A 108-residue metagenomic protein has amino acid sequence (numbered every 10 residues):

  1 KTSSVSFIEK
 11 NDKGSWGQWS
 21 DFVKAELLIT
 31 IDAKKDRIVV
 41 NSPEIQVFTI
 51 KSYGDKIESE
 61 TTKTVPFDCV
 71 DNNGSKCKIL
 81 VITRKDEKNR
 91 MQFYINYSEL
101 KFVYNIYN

Functional and structural regions predicted by a protein language model:
K1, S15-G17, I57-C69, Y104-I106: Flexible, processing/modification-adjacent segments and terminal tails in exported/periplasmic/extracellular proteins
K1-I45: N-terminal secretory signal peptides
D21-K24, I31, E60-T62, G74 (+1 more regions): Short solvent-exposed loop/turn micro-motifs enriched in small/polar/acidic residues
F22-E26, I45-F48, K76, E99-K101: Short, mixed charged/polar active-site loops that provide acid/base catalysis or chelate metal/phosphate cofactors
V23, N41-E44, F48, S59 (+2 more regions): Mature soluble domains of exported/periplasmic/lumenal proteins and thiol-rich metal-chelating peptides
E26-I31, Y53-D55, K78-T83, Y104-I106: Hydrophobic/aromatic beta-strand elements that line small-molecule binding cavities or substrate pockets in beta-rich
R37-V39, P43-L80: Contiguous, well-ordered beta-strand patches that form the walls/edges of small beta-barrel/beta-sandwich domains
L80-I106: Short, exposed beta-strand-loop hairpins at the edges of beta-sheets in extracellular/periplasmic proteins
